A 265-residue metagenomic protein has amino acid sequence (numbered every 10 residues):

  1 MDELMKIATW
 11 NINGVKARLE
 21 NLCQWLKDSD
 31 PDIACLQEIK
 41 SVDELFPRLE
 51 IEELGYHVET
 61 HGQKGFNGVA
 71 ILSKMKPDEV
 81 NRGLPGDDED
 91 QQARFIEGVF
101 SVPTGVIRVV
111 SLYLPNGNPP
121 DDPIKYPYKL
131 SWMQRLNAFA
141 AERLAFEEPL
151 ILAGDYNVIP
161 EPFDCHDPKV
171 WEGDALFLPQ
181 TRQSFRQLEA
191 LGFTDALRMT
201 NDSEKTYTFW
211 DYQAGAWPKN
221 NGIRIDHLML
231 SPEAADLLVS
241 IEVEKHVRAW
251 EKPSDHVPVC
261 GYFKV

Functional and structural regions predicted by a protein language model:
M1-T60, F66-V69: N-terminal, active-site-proximal structural segment of metallo-dependent hydrolase catalytic domains
L4-G14, V106-P119, A153, H256: Active-site-proximal beta-strand elements of phosphoester/diester hydrolases
W10-N11, L26-E44, V109, F139-P162 (+4 more regions): Active-site beta-strand/loop signature of hydrolases that rely on acidic residues for catalysis
N13-V15, S41-V42, G65-F66, P77 (+5 more regions): Short, solvent-exposed loop/turn segments at secondary-structure junctions
G14-R18, D90, Y128-R135, F177-Q180: Soluble or luminal CAZymes and related metallo-dependent hydrolases
D28, D43, E52, V80-D87 (+1 more regions): Metal-dependent phosphoester-hydrolase catalytic domains
I39-V42, F46-D121: Structured beta-strand-rich core segments of catalytic domains in phosphoester-bond hydrolases
P85-G86, L114-Q134, K169-G173: Surface-exposed cleft-lining segments at the edges of enzyme active sites
